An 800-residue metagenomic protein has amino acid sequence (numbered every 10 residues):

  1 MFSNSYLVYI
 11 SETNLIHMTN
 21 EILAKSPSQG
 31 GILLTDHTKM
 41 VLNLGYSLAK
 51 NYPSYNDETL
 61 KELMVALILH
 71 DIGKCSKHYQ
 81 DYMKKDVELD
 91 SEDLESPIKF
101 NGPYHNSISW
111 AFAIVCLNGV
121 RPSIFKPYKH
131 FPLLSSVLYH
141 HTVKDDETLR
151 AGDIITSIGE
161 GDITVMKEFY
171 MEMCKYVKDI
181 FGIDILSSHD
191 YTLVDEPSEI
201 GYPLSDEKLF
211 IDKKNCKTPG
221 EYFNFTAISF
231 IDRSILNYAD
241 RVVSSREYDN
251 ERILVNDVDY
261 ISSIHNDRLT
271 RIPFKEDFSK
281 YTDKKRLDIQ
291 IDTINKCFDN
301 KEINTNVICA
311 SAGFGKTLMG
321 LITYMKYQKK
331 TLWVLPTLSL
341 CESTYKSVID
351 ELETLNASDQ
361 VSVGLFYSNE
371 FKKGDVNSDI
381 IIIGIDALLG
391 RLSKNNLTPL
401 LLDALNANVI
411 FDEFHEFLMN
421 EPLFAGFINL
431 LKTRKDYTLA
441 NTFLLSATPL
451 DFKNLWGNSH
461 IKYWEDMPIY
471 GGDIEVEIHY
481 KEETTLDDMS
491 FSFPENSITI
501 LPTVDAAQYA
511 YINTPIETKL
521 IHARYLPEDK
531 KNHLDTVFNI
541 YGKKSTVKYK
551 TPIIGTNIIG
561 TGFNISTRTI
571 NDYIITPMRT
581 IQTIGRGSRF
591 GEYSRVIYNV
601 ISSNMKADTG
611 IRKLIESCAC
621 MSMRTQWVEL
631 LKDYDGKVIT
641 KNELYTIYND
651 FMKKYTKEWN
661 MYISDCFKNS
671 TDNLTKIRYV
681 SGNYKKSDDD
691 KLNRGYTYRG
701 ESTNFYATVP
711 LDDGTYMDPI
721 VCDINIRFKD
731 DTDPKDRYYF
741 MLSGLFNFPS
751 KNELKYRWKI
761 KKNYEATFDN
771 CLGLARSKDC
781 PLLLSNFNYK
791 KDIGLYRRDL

Functional and structural regions predicted by a protein language model:
F2, P494, Y509, I521-K531 (+3 more regions): C-terminal helicase lobe and adjacent C-terminal extensions/tails of nucleic-acid helicase motors
F2-E12, S123-I272, K778: N-terminal accessory nucleic-acid engagement/regulatory domains that precede and modulate ATP-driven motor cores
K301-T323: Walker A/P-loop
K330-C341, F493-T514: Conserved strand-helix element at the start of the C-terminal RecA-like helicase core
T354-S393: Inter-Walker segment of RecA-like/P-loop motor cores
A387-L388, L397-K432: SF2 helicase catalytic motif II
T448-F493: Interdomain hinge/linker at the junction between the two RecA-like core domains of SF2 helicases
L526-T556: Conserved helicase ATPase core of P-loop NTP-dependent helicases/translocases
